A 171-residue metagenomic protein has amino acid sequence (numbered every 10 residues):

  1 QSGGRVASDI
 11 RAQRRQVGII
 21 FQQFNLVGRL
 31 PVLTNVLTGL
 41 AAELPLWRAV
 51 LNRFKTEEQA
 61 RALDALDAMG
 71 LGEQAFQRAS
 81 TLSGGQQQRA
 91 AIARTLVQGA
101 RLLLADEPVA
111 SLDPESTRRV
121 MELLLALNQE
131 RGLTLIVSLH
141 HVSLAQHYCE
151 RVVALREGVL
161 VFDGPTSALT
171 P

Functional and structural regions predicted by a protein language model:
Q1-G18, R48-T56: ABC ATPase NBD coupling module
L44, A49-Q74: Conserved ABC ATPase "signature" region
R78-L82, Q86: Conserved ABC ATPase signature
L103-D106: Catalytic Walker B motif of ABC-type/P-loop ATPase nucleotide-binding domains
P114-S116: Helix N-cap at the start of a conserved alpha-helix in ABC-type nucleotide-binding domains
R118-R131: Helical segment within the ABC ATPase nucleotide-binding domain
L139-H140: H-loop/switch region of ABC-family ATPase nucleotide-binding domains
